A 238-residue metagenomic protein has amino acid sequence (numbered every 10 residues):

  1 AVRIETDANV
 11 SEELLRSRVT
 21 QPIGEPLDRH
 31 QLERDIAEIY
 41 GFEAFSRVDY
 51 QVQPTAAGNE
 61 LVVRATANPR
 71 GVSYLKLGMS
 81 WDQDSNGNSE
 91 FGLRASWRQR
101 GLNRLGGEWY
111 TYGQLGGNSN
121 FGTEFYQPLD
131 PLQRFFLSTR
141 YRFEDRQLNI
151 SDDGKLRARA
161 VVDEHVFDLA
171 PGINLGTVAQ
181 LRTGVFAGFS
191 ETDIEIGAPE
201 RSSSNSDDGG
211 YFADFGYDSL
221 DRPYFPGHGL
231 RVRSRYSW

Functional and structural regions predicted by a protein language model:
A1-Q31, G92, S138: Interaction-mediating elements
V2-R3, L14, S73-L77, G227: Short, charged, solvent-exposed linker or helix-capping segments at domain edges/interfaces that act as flexible hinges
E5-D7, T66, S237: Generic beta-strand/beta-sheet core signal
L15, V62-A65, R233-S234: Short, aliphatic-rich beta-strand segments
E25-Y224: Gram-negative/organellar outer-membrane beta-barrel architecture
G216, L220-W238: Extended beta-strand-rich architecture
